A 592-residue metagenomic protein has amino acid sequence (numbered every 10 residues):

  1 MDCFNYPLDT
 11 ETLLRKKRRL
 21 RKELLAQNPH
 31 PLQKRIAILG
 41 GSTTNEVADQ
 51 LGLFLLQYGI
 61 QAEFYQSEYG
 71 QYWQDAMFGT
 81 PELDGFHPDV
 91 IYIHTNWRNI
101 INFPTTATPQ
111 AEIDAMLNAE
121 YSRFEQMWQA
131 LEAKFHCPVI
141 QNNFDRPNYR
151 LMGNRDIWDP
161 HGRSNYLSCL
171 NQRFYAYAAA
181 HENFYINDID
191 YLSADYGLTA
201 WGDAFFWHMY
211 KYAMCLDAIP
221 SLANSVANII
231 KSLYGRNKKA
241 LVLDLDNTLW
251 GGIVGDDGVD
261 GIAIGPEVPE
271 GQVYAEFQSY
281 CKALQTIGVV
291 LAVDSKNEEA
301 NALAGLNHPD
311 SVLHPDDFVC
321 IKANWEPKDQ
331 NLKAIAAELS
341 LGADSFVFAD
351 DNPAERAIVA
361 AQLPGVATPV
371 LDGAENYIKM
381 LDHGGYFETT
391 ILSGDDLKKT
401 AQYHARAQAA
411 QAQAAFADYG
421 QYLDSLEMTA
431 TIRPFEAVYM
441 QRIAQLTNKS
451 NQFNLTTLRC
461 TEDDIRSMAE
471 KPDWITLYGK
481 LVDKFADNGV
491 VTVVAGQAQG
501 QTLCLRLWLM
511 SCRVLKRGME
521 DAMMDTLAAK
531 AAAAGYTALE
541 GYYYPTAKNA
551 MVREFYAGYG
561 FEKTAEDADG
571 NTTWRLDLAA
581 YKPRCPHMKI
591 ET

Functional and structural regions predicted by a protein language model:
M1-V242, L249-W250, G255-G261, I358 (+1 more regions): Extracellular glycan-modifying ectodomains
F4-K22, S193-A240, A374-T429, P434 (+1 more regions): Flexible inter-domain linker/hinge segments
V254-S279, P364-L371: Basic, amphipathic juxtamembrane/active-site segments that coordinate anionic phosphate or diphosphate groups
Q272, E276-N307, I321, L455-C460 (+3 more regions): Substrate-recognition element of Asp-dependent hydrolases with the DxDx(T/V) motif
L332-P353, V359: Conserved Lys-Pro-Asp/Glu-containing loop-to-beta segment of HAD-superfamily phosphomonoesterases, centered on
E338, A360, P364-L426, A529-T592: Terminal substrate-recognition subdomain of acyl/acetyltransferases
T431-R513: A conserved beta-strand-loop-helix scaffold within acyl/acetyltransferase catalytic domains
K484, V490-A565: Acyl-donor binding region in acyl/amide transferases
